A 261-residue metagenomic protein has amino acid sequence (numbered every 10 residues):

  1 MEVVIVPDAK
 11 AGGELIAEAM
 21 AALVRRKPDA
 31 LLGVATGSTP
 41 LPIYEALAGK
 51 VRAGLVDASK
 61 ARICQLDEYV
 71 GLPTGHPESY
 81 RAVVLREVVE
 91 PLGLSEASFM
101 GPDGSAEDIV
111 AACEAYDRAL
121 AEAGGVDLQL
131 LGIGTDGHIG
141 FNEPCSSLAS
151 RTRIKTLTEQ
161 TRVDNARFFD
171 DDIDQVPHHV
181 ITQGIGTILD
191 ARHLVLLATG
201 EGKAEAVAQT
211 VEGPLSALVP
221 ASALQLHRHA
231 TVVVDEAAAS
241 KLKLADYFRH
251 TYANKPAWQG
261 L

Functional and structural regions predicted by a protein language model:
M1-L32: N-terminal glycine-/serine-/threonine-rich phosphate-binding loop
R26-R52: Glycine-rich N-terminal segment of FAD-binding domains in flavoprotein oxidoreductases, spanning the beta-loop-helix
A30, T39, I43, A119-P144: A glycine-rich beta-strand to alpha-helix segment that forms a phosphate/ribose-binding loop at ligand/cofactor sites
G33-G37, Q65, P102-D103, L130-I133 (+2 more regions): Short beta-strand segments
A46-D57, A82, P144-I154, G213: A glycine- and small-aliphatic-rich helix-loop capping segment at beta-alpha/alpha-beta transitions that lines
V56-L130, D246, T251-G260: Ligand-binding beta-strand-loop-alpha-helix segment within the catalytic cores of soluble metabolic enzymes
D136, G140-I185: Class I SAM-dependent methyltransferase SAM-binding "motif I" and its flanking Rossmann-like core
G186, D190-L261: ATP/nucleoside-binding phosphotransfer catalytic cores, i.e., glycine-rich phosphate-binding loops
